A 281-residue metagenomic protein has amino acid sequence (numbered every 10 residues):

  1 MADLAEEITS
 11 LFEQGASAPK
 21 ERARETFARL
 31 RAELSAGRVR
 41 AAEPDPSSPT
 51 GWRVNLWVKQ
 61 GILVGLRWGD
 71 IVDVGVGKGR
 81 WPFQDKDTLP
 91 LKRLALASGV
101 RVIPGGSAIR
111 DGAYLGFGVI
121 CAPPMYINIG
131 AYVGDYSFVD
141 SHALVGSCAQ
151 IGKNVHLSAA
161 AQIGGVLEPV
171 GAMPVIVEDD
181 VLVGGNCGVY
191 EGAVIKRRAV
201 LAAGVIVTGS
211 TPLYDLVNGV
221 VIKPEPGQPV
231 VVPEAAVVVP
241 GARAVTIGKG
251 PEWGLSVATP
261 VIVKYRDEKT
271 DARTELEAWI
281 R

Functional and structural regions predicted by a protein language model:
M1-V100, V230, E234-A236, P240-R281: Terminal amphipathic alpha-helical/low-complexity segments used for targeting or macromolecular assembly
L96, R101-G250, I262: Structural signal for interior beta-strand "rungs" in well-ordered beta-sheet cores of soluble enzyme domains
